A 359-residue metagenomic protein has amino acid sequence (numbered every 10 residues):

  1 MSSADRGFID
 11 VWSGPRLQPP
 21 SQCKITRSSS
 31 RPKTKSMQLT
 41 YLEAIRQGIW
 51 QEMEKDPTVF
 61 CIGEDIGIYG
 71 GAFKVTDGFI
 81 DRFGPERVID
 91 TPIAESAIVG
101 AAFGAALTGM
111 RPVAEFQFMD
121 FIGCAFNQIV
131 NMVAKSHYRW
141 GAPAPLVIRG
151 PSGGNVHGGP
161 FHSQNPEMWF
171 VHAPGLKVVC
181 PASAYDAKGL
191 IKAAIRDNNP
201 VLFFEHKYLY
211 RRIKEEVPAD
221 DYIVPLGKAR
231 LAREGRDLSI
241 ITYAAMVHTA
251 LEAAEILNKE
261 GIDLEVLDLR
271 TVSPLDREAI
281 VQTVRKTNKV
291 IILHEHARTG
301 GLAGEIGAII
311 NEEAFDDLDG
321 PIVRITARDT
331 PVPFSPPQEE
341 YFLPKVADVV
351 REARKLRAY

Functional and structural regions predicted by a protein language model:
P19, C23: Cationic, low-complexity basic patches in intrinsically disordered or flexible, solvent-exposed regions
K33-P200, F204, L209, E340-Y341: Thiamine diphosphate
F73-G78, R82, G141-P145, R149 (+2 more regions): Thiamine diphosphate
